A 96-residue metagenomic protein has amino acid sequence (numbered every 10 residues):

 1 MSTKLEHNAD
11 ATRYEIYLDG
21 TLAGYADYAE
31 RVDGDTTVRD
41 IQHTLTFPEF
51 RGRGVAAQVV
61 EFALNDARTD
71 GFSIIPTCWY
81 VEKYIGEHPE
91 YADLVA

Functional and structural regions predicted by a protein language model:
M1-R13: Active-site rim helix/loop that mediates acceptor-substrate recognition in acyltransferases
D10, T21, D33-D35: Short strand-connecting beta-turns/loops that link adjacent beta-strands
R13-A23: Conserved beta-hairpin
T21-E30, D40: Conserved beta-strand in the GNAT
V32-I41, S73-I75: A conserved beta-turn-beta hairpin within the catalytic core of GNAT-like acetyltransferases that forms part
T44-R51: A short, internal acetyl-CoA/4′-phosphopantetheine-binding micro-motif in the GNAT/acyltransferase core
G52-A63: Conserved acetyl-CoA-binding loop-helix of GNAT-fold acetyltransferases
F62-A96: C-terminal structural segments of small proteins and small subunits
